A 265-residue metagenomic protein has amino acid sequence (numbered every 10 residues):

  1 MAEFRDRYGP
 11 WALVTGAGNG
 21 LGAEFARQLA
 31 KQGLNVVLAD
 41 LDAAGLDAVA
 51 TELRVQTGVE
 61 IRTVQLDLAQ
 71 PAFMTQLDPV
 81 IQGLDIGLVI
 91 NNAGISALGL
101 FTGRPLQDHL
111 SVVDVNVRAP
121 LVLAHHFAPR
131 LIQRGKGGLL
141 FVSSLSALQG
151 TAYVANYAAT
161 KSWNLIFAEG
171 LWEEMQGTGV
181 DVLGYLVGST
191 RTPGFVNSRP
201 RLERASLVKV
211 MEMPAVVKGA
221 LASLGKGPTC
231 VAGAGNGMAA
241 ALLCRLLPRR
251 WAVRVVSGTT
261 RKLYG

Functional and structural regions predicted by a protein language model:
W11, G18-G20: Conserved glycine-rich cofactor-binding loop
Q32-A48: Conserved glycine-rich Rossmann-like NAD(P)H-binding loop of the short-chain dehydrogenase/reductase
N92-L98: Conserved NAD(P)H cofactor-binding loop of Rossmann-fold oxidoreductase domains
L100-V113: Substrate-binding pocket helix/loop in short-chain dehydrogenase/reductase
A124, T160: Active-site helix of classical SDR
S144: Residue(s) in the substrate-gating loop at a strand-loop-helix junction that position the organic substrate next
G184, R204-A241: C-terminal helical subdomain
